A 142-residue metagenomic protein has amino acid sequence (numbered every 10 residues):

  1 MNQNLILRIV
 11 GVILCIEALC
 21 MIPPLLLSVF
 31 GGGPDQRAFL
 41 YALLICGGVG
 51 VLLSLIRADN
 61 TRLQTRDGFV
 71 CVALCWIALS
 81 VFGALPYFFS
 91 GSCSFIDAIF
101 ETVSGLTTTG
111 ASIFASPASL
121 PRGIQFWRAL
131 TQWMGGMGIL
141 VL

Functional and structural regions predicted by a protein language model:
M1-L142: Membrane-proximal intracellular helices of multi-pass ion channels
